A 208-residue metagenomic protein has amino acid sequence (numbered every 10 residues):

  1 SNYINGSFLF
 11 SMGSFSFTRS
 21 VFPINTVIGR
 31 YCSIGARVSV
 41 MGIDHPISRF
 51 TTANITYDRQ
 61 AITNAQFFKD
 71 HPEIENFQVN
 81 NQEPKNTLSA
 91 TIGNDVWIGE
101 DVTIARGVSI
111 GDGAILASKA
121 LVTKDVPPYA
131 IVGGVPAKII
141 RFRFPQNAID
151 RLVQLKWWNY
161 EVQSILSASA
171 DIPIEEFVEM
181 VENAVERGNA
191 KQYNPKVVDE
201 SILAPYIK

Functional and structural regions predicted by a protein language model:
Y3-V108: Flexible, glycine/small-residue-enriched loop-and-beta-strand segment within the central core of proteins
D44-H45, V126, F142-R143: Conserved catalytic-core motifs of eukaryotic protein kinase domains, centered on the activation segment
I55-I104, P136-K208: C-terminal segments of enzyme domains that contribute to small-molecule binding surfaces
W97, G111-A117, L121: A generic "structured core" feature
V108, K119-A120, V126, V135: Short beta-to-alpha loop/turn elements within the nucleotide-binding domains of ABC transporters
G111-D112, P127-Y129: Conserved catalytic segment of ABC-fold P-loop ATPases
V132: Conserved active-site beta-strand element of glycosyltransferases/polysaccharide synthases
